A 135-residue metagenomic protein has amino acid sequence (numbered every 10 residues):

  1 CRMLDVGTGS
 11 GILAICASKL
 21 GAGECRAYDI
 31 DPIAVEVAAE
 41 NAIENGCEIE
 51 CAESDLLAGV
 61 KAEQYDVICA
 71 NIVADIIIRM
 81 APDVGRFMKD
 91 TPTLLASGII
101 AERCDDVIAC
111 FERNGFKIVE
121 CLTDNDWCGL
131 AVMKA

Functional and structural regions predicted by a protein language model:
C1-A58: Conserved SAM/SAH cofactor-binding pocket of Class I
I33-V37, I76, R103: Conserved short alpha-helix immediately C-terminal to the canonical SAM/SAH-binding motif I of Rossmann-like
L57-V67: A short acidic, Gly/Pro-enriched loop at the edge of an enzyme's catalytic core that lines a small-molecule cofactor
V67-R79: A short SAM/SAH-binding and catalytic strip from SAM-dependent methyltransferases
A81-T93: A short glycine-rich, Lys/Arg-flanked "PGG" loop and its adjoining helix->strand segment in the class I
A96-A101: Short strand-turn motif at the edge of the Rossmann-like AdoMet-binding core
E102-N114: Short alpha-helix
K117-V119, T123-A135: Core SAM-dependent methyltransferase catalytic element
